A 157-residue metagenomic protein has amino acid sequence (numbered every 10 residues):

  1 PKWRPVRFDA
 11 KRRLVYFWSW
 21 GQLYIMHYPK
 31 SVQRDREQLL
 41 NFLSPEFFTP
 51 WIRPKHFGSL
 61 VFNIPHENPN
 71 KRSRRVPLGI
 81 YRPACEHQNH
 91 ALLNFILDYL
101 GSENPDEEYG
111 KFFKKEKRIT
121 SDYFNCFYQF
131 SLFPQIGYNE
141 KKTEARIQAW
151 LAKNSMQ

Functional and structural regions predicted by a protein language model:
P1-K11: Transmembrane-cytosolic junction motif
P1-W3, N125-Q157: Alpha-helical transmembrane spans
W3-P5, L23-M26, N70-P77: Short, mixed charged/polar active-site loops that provide acid/base catalysis or chelate metal/phosphate cofactors
R13-F17, G21-P50: Phosphoinositide-dependent membrane-docking surfaces
V15, S19, I96-N104, L151-N154: Hydrophobic, Leu/Ile/Phe/Ala-enriched alpha-helical segments that form helix-helix packing faces
F42-R118: A membrane-cytosol interface segment of integral membrane proteins
K111-L132: Amphipathic alpha-helical surface "interface" segments used for docking/oligomerization or membrane association within
